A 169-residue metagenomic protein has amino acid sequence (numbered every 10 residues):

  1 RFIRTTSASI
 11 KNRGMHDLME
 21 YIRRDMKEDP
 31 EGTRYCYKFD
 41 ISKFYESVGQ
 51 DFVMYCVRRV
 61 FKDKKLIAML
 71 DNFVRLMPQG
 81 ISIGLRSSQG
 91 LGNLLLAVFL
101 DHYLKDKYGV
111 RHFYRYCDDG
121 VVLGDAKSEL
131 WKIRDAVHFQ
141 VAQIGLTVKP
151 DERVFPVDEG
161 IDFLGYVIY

Functional and structural regions predicted by a protein language model:
R1-K11, G80, D118-V121: Short secondary-structure boundary segments
I3-M19, K43, N72-F73: Short, glycine/charge-rich beta-strand/loop segments that flank catalytic centers and engage negatively charged groups
E20-C117, V121-Q140, L146, P150-D151 (+1 more regions): Conserved polymerase palm-domain catalytic core
G165: C-terminal reverse transcriptase regions that engage the nucleic-acid substrate
